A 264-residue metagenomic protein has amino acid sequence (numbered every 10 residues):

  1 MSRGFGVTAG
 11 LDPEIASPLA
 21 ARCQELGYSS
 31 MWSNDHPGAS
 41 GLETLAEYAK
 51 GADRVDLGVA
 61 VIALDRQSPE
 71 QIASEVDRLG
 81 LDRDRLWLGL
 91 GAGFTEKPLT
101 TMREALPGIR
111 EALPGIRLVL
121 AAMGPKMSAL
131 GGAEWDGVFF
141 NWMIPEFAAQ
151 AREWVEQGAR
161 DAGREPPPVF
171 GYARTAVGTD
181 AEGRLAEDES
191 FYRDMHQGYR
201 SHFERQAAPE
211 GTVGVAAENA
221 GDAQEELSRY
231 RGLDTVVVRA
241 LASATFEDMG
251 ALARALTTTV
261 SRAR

Functional and structural regions predicted by a protein language model:
M1-R54, A60, I116, M249 (+1 more regions): N-terminal beta1-alpha1-beta2 module of alpha/beta enzyme domains
S2-A9, D65-V119, K126-W154, R184-H196 (+1 more regions): Flexible, glycine-rich active-site loops centered on histidine and acidic residues that chelate a metal or position
R3-A9, S29-S33, V55-V61, L86-L90 (+5 more regions): Hydrophobic faces of well-ordered beta-strands that scaffold small-molecule active sites in alpha/beta enzyme cores
I15, E43-T44, K126-M127, D180 (+1 more regions): Short acidic active-site motifs
I15, S40, Q71, T101 (+3 more regions): Residue-level preference for nonpolar/small residues embedded in alpha-helices
P18-E25, L45-D56, A73-L86, L113 (+4 more regions): Acidic (Asp/Glu)-rich catalytic clusters
D53-Q71: Short hydrophobic interaction/assembly module
A92-P114, A149-M249, T258-R264: An alpha-helical appendage that flanks or caps ligand/catalytic pockets
